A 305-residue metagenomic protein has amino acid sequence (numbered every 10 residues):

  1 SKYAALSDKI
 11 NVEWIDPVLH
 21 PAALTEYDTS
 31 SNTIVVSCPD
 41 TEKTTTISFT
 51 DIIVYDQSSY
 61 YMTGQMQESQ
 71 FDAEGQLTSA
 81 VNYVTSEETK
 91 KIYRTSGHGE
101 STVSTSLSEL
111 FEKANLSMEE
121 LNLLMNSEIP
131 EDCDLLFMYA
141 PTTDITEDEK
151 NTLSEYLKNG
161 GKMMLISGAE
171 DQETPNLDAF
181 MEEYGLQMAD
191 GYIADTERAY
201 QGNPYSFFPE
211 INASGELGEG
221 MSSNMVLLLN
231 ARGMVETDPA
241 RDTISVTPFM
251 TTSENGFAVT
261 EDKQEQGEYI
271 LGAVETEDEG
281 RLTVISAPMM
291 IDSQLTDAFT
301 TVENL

Functional and structural regions predicted by a protein language model:
S1-L305: Short, surface-exposed patches at the edges or C-terminal ends of soluble domains, predominantly
